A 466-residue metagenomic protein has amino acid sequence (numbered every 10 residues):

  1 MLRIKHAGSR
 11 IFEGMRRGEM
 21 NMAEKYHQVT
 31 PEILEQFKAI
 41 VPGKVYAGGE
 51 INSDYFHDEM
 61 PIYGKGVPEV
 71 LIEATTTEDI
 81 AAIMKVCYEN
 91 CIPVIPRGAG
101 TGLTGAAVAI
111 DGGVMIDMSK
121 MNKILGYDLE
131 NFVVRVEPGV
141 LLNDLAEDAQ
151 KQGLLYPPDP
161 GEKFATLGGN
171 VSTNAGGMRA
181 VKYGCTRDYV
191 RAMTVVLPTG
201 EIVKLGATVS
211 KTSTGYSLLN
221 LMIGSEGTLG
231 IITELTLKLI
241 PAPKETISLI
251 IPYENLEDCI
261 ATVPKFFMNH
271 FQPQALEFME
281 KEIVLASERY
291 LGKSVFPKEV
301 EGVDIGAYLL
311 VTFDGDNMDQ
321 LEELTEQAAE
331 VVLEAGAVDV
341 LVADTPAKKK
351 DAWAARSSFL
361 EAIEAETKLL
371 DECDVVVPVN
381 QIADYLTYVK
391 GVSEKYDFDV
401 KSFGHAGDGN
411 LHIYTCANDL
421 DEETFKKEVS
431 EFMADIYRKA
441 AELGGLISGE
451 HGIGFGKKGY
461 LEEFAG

Functional and structural regions predicted by a protein language model:
R17-K85, T101-F132, I283-P297, P346-D371 (+1 more regions): N-terminal flexible segment immediately upstream of the FAD-binding catalytic core in FAD-dependent oxidoreductases
G43, A441-I453: Alpha-helix capping/hinge segments and adjacent helical runs
A47-H57, P241, P252, I260-D435 (+2 more regions): C-terminal substrate-recognition/cap domain of FAD-linked oxidoreductases
K123-E277: FAD-binding subdomain of flavoenzyme oxidoreductases
E201, K458-G466: Activity-critical C-terminal alpha-helical subdomain
